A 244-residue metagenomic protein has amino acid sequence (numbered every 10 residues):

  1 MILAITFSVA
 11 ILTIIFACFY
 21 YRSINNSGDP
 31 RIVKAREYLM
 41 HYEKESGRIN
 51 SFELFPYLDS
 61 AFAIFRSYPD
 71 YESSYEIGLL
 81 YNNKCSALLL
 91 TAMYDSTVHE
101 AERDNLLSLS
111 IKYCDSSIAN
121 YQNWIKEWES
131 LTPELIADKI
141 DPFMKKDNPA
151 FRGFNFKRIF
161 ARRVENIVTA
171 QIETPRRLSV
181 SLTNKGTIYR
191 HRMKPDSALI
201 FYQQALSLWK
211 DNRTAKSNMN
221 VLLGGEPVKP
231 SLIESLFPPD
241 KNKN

Functional and structural regions predicted by a protein language model:
I2-Y20: Hydrophobic membrane-insertion alpha-helices, especially the h-region of bacterial N-terminal signal peptides
R22-Y38, P230-N244: Sec-dependent signal peptide cleavage junction
N26-G47, Y71-V98, D115-E165, T169-I188 (+1 more regions): Amphipathic alpha-helical repeat scaffolds of TPR domains
E165, T169-I172, R176, H191 (+1 more regions): Terminal, low-structured helical/coil segments at or just beyond the last alpha-helical repeat
